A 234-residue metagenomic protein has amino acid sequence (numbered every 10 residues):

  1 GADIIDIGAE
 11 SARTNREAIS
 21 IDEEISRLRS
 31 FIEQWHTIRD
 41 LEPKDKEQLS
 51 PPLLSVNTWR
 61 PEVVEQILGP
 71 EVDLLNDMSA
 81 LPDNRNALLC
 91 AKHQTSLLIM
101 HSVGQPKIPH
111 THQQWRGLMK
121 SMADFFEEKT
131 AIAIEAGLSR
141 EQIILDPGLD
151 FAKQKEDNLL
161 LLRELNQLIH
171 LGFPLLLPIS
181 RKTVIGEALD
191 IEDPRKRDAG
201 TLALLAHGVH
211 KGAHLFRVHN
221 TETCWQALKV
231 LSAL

Functional and structural regions predicted by a protein language model:
G1-G8: Catalytic domains of carbohydrate-active enzymes, especially glycoside hydrolases
A12-I38, E47-L54, W59-P61, L68-P70 (+2 more regions): Active-site-adjacent loop and "lid" segments of alpha/beta metabolic enzymes
H36-E42, K129-Q142: Phosphate/pyrophosphate-binding loops at sites that engage ATP/ADP/AMP, CoA/4′-phosphopantetheine, polyphosphate
L149: Acidic helix/loop microenvironments that form the catalytic cleft of cell-wall polysaccharide enzymes
